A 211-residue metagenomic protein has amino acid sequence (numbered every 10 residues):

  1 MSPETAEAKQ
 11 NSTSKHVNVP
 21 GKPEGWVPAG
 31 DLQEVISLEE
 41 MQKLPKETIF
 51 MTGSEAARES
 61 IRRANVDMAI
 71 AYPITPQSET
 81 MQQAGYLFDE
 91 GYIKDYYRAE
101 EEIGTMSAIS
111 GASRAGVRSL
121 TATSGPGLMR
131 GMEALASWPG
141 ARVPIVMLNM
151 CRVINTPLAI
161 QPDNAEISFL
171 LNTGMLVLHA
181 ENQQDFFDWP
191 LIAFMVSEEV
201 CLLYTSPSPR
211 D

Functional and structural regions predicted by a protein language model:
S2-F169, G174: Thiamine diphosphate
Y86-E90, E199, D211: Secondary-structure boundary motif
Q161-L203: Conserved thiamine diphosphate
Y204-D211: Conserved small/polar residues in nucleotide/adenosyl-binding loops
